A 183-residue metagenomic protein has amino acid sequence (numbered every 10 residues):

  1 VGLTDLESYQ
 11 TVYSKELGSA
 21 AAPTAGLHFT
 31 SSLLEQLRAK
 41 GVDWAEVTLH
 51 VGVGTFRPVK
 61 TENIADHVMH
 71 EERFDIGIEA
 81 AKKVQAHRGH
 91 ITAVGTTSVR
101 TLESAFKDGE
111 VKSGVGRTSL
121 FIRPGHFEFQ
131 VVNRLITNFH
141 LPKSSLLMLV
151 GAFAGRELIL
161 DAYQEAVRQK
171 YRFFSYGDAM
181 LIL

Functional and structural regions predicted by a protein language model:
V1-L183: Surface-exposed, charge/polar-rich loops and edge strands
